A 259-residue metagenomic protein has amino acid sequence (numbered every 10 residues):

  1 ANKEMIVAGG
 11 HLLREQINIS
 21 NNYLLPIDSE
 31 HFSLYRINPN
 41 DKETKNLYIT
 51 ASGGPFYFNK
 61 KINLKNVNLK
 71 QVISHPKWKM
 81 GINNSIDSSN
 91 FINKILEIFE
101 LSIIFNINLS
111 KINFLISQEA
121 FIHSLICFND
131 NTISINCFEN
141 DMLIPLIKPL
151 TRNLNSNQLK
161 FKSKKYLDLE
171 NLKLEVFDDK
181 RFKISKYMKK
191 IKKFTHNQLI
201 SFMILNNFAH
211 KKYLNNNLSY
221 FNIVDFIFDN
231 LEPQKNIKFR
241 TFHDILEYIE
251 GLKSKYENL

Functional and structural regions predicted by a protein language model:
K3-L259: Catalytic, metal-anchored helix/loop core of enzyme active sites in primary metabolism
